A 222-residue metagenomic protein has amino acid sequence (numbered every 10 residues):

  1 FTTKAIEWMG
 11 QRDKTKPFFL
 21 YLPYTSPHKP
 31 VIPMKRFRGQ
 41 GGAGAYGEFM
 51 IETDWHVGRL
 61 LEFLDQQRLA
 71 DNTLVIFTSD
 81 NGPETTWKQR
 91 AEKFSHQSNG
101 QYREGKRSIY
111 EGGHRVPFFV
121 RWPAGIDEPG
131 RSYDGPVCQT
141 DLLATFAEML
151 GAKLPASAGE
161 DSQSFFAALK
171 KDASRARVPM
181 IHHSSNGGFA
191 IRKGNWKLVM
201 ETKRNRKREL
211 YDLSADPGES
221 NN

Functional and structural regions predicted by a protein language model:
F1-G41, D216: A hydrophobic, helix-centered structural microdomain
K4-E7, A45-E48, E52-R59, R68 (+5 more regions): Extracytoplasmic/secreted proteins, especially bacterial periplasmic and envelope-associated proteins
M9-R12, S26, L61-L64, R68 (+6 more regions): A generic secondary-structure signal for well-formed alpha-helical elements
D13-L20, L69-V75, H114-V116, A176-R177 (+1 more regions): Loop/turn elements at helix/coil->beta-strand transitions in domains of secreted/extracellular proteins
P17, P27-P30, P117, P123 (+3 more regions): Proline-centered helix-kink/hinge sites
P17-P23, M50, V57, L74-S79 (+4 more regions): Beta-strand elements within well-structured catalytic alpha/beta cores of enzymes that handle phosphate/sulfate esters
P30-P33, G39-A45, F49, E62-G125: Histidine-centered active-site microenvironments of extracellular/periplasmic hydrolases and transferases
P83-E111, G125-S214, G218: C-terminal cap/loop subdomain of S1 sulfatases and analogous C-terminal strand-loop tails that border
